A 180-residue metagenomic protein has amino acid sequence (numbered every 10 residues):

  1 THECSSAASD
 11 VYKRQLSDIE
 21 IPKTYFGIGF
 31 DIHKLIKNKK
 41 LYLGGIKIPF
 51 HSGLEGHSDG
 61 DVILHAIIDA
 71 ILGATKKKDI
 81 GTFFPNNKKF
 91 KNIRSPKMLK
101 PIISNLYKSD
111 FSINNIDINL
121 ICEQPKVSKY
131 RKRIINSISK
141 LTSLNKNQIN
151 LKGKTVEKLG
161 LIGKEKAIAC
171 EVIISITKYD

Functional and structural regions predicted by a protein language model:
T1-Y12: Single conserved hydrophobic/aromatic residue that forms the stacking wall/gate of nucleotide- or nucleobase-binding
L16-S52: N-terminal extracellular/periplasmic Venus flytrap/periplasmic-binding protein-like
P49, G53-P85: Conserved mixed alpha/beta catalytic, RNA-binding, or beta-rich assembly cores of soluble enzyme, regulatory
I63-A70, P96-Y107, R131-L141: Short, well-ordered amphipathic alpha-helical segments that serve as non-catalytic structural scaffolds within diverse
A70-S112: Glycine- and Gly-Pro-enriched alpha-helical subdomains that act as flexible, kink-prone "lid/hinge" or packing modules
D117-C122, K126, K132-G163: Short, conserved loop-to-beta-strand elements that form functional interface hotspots
I162-D180: C-terminal edge-of-domain segments
